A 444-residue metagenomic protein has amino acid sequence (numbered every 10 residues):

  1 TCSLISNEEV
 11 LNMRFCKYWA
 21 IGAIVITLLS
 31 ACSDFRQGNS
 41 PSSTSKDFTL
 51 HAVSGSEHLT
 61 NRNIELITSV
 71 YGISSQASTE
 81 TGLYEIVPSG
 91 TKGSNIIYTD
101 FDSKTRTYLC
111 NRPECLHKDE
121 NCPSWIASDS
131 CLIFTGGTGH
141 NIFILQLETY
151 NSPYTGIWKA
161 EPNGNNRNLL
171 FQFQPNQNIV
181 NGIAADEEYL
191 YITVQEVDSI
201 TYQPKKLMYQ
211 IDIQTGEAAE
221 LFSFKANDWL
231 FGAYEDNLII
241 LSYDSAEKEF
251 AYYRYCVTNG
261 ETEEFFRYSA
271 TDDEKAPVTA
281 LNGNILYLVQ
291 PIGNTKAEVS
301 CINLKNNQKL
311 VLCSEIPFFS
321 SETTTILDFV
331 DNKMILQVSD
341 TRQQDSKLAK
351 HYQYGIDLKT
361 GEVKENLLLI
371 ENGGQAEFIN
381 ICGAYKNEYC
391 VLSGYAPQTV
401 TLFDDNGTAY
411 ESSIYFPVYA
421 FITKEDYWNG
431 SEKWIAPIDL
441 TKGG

Functional and structural regions predicted by a protein language model:
L28-A31: C-terminal motif of bacterial Sec signal peptides marking the signal peptidase cleavage site
S33-R36: Bacterial signal peptide processing site
S45-V70, R106-Y108, C115-I126: A short helix->beta-strand "capping" segment at the edge of beta-propeller domains
L66-T79, D119-G136, N176-E187, S223-E235 (+4 more regions): Repeated scaffold domains used in trafficking and secretory/extracellular systems, primarily beta-propellers
G72-T91, C131-Y150, E188-I200, E235-S245 (+4 more regions): Short beta-strand elements that form the blades of beta-propeller/WD-repeat-like and other beta-sheet-rich scaffold
G90-Y98, Q146-K159, D198-Y209, A246-R254 (+3 more regions): Structural motif
D100-K104, E161-N165, D212-G216, C256-G260 (+3 more regions): Short loop/turn segments that connect beta-strands within beta-propeller blades
F101, R106-E114, N168-F173, A219-F224 (+5 more regions): Beta-propeller fold detector
